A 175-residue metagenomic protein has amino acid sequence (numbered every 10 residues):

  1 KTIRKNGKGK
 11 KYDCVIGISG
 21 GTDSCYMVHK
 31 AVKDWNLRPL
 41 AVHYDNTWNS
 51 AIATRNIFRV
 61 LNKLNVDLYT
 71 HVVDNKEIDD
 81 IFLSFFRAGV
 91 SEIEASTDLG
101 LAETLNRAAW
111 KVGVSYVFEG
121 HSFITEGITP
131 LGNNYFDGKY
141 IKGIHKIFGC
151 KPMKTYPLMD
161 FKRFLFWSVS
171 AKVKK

Functional and structural regions predicted by a protein language model:
K1-D13, K30-K175: Nucleotide-activated chemistry modules centered on ATP-dependent adenylation/adenylyltransferase
C14-D23: Short, glycine-rich nucleotide/cofactor-binding loops
T22-M27, G100: Short glycine/serine/threonine-rich phosphate/pyrophosphate-binding segments that cradle anionic phosphate groups
